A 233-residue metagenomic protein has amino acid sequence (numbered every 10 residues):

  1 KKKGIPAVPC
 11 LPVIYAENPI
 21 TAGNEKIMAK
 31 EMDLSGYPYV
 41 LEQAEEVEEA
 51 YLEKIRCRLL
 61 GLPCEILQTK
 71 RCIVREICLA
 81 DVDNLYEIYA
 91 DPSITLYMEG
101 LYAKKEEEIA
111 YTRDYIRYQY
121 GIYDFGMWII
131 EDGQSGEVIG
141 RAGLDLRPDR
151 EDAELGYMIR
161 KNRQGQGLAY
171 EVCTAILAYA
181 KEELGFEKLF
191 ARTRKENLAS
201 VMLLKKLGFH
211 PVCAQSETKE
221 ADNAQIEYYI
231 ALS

Functional and structural regions predicted by a protein language model:
K2, A7-C10, N18-D83, E87-L96 (+1 more regions): Acyl-donor (CoA/ACP) binding surface of acyl/acetyltransferases
V13: Major-groove DNA-recognition helix of helix-turn-helix-type DNA-binding domains
Y89, M98, Q119-G121: Hydrophobic residues in alpha-helical segments
S93-Y115, F125-G126: Conserved GNAT-fold acetyl-CoA-binding loop/helix
E107, I116-Y120, P148: Generic hydrophobic, helix-prone segments enriched in Leu/Val/Ile
Y115-I129, G140: A short helix-loop-beta-strand connector motif used in the catalytic cores of GNAT acetyltransferases and, in some
